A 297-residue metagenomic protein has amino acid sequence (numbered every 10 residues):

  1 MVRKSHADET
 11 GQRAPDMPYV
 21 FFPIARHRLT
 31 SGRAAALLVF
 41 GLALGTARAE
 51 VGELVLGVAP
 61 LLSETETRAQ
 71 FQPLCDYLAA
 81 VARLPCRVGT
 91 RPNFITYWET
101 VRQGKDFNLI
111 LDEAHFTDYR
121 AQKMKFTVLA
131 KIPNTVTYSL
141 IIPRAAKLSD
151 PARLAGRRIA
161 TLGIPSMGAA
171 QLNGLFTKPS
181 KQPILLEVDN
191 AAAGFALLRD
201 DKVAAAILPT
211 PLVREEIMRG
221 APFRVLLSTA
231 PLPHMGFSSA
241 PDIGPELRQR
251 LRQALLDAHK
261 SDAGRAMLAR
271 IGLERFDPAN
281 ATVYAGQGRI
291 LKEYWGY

Functional and structural regions predicted by a protein language model:
A34-A43: Bacterial N-terminal signal peptides
E50-F116: Extracytoplasmic small-molecule ligand-binding "clamshell" domains of the periplasmic binding protein/Venus flytrap
V51, L56, L61-Y77, T137-A196 (+2 more regions): Bilobed "Venus flytrap"/periplasmic-binding protein-like clamshell domains and structurally analogous long
G52-L61, T67, N134-I142, M218-H259 (+2 more regions): Periplasmic-binding protein-like
V88-T100, I184-A196, P231-P233: Short helix-initiation/N-cap motifs at beta->coil->alpha
R91, T96-R153: Acidic, polar ligand-binding/catalytic clefts
T100-Q103, L154, L197-R199, L251: Hydrophobic residues within well-ordered alpha-helices
L111-K123, R199-F223, P231: A ligand-binding cleft/hinge motif common to bilobed small-molecule-binding domains
